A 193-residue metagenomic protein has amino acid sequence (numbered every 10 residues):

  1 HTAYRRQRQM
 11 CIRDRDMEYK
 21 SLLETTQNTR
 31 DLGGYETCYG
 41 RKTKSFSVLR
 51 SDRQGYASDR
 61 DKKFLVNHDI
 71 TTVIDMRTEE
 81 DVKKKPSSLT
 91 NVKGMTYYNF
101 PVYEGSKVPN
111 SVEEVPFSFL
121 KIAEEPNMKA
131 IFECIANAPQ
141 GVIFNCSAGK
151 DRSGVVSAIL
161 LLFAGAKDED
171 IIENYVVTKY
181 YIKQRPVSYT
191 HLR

Functional and structural regions predicted by a protein language model:
H1-D14, H191: Single conserved hydrophobic/aromatic residue that forms the stacking wall/gate of nucleotide- or nucleobase-binding
R15-I143, V155-R193: Cys-dependent protein tyrosine phosphatase-like superfamily
C146: Short cysteine clusters
G149: Substrate/cofactor-recognition hotspot
R152: Conserved SAM/SAH-binding loop-helix junction of Class I S-adenosyl-L-methionine-dependent methyltransferases
